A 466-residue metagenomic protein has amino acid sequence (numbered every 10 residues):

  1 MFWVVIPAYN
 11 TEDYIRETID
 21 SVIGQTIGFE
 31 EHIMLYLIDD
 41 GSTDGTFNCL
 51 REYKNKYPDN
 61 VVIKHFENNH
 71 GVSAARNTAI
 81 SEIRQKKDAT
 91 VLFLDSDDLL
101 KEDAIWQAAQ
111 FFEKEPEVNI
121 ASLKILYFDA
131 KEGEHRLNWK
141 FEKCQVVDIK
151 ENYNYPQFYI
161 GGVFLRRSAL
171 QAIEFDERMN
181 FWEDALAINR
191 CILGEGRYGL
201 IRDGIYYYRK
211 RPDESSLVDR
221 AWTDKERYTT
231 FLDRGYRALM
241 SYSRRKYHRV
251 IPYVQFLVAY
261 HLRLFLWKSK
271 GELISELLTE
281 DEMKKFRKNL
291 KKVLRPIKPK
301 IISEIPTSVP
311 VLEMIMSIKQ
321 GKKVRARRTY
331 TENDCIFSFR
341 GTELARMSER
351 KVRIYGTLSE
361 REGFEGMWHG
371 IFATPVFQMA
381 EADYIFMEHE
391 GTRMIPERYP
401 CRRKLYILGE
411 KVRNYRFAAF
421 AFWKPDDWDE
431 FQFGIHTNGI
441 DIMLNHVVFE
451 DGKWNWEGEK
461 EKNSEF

Functional and structural regions predicted by a protein language model:
M1, E52, H248-R249, Y253-F466: Non-catalytic N-terminal targeting/anchoring module and adjacent flexible stem/linker that precedes the structured
M1-W3, M34, L186: Cell-envelope/extracellular polymer assembly enzymes that use nucleotide-activated donors
T11-Q25: Short, well-formed alpha-helical segments that are part of the catalytic scaffolds of diverse glycosyltransferases
D39-N48, N68: A conserved acidic beta->alpha catalytic loop
F66-K86: Glycine-rich, basic loop-to-helix element that forms the pyrophosphate-binding segment of sugar-nucleotide handling
K87-L99: Short beta-strand-to-loop acidic/aromatic patch adjacent to the donor-nucleotide binding site
L99, D103-L137: Conserved donor NDP-sugar-binding/catalytic core segment of glycosyltransferases
V147-R237, S241-P252, V258-H261, F265-L266: Conserved nucleotide-sugar donor-binding catalytic segment
